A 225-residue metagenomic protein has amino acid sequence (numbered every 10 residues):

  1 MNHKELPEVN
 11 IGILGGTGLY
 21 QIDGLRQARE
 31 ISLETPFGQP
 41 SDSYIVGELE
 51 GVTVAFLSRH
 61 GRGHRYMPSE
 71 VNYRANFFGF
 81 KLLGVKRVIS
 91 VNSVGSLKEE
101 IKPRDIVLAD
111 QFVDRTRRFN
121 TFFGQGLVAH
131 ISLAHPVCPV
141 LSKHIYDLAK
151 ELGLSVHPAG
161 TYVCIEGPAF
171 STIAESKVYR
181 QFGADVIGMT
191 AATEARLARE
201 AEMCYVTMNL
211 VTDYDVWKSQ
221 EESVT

Functional and structural regions predicted by a protein language model:
N2-A134: Metabolite-binding pocket within alpha/beta catalytic cores that recognizes anionic/polar moieties
S43-Y44, A191-M208: Short glycine-rich, acidic/polar surface loops and turns
F77, S176, A192-A195: Generic hydrophobic/aromatic pocket-lining and core-packing "Φ" positions
K81-G84, R180, R199: Non-catalytic positions within long, well-ordered alpha-helices that form the structural scaffold/packing of enzyme
K86-R87, D185, C204: Short acidic/polar active-site loop segments enriched in Thr and Asp
E99-V128, L148, S155-V178, E200-T225: Active-site phosphate/oxyanion-binding loops
I131, H135-V156, A169-M189: Internal active-site segments that recognize and position negatively charged phosphoryl groups and nucleotide moieties
